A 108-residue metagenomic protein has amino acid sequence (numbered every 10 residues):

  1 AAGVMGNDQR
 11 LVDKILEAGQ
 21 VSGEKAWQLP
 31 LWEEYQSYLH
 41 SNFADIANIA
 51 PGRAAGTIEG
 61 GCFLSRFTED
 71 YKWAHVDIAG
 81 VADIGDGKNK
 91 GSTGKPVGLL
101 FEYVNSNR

Functional and structural regions predicted by a protein language model:
A1-R108: A generic structural signal for tightly packed, nonpolar segments enriched in small/aliphatic residues
